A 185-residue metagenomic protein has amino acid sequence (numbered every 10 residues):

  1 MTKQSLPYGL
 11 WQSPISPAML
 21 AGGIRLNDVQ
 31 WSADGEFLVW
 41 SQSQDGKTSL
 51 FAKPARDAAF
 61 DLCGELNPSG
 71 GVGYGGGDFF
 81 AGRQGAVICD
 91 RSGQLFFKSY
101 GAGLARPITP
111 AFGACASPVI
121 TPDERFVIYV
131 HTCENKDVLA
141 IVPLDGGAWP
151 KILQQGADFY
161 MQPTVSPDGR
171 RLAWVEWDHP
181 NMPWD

Functional and structural regions predicted by a protein language model:
M1, R56-A58, K98, W184: Beta-rich carbohydrate-recognition and catalytic domains
M1-S13, V138-A140: Blade/loop signatures of beta-propeller domains
Q12-L20, F60-G70, L104-P110, W149-Q154: A short beta-strand motif characteristic of beta-propeller blades
A21-L38, L66-G85, F112-F126, A157-L172: Conserved beta-propeller blade repeats
W31-V39, S43-G46, P54-A58, F80-V87 (+1 more regions): Short, solvent-exposed loop/edge-beta patches enriched in aromatic
Q42-F51, N67-G73, V87-F96, P110-C115 (+3 more regions): A flexible loop/linker signature enriched in serine peptidases of the S9 family
P54-D57, S99-G103, P143-G147: Short loop/turn segments that connect beta-strands within beta-propeller blades
A140-D168: Hydrophobic secondary-structure block in the mid-to-C-terminal portion of proteins
